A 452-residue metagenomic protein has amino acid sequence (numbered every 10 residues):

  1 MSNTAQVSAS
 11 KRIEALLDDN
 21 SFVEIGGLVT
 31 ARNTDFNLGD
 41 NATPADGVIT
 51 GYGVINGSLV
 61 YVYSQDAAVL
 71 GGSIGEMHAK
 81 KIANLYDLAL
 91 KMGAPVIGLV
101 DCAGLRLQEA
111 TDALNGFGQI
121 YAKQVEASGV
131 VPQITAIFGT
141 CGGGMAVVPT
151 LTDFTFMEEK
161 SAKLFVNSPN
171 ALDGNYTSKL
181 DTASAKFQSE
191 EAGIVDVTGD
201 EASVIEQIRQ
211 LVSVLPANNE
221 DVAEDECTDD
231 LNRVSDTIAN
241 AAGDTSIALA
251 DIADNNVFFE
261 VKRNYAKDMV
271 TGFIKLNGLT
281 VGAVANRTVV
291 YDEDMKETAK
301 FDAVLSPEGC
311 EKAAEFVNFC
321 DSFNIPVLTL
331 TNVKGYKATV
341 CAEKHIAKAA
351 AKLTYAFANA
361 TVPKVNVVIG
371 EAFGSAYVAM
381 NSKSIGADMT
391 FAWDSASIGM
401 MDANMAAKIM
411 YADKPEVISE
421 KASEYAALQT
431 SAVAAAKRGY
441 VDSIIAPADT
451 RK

Functional and structural regions predicted by a protein language model:
M1-K452: Ligand-binding clefts of soluble mixed alpha/beta catalytic domains
